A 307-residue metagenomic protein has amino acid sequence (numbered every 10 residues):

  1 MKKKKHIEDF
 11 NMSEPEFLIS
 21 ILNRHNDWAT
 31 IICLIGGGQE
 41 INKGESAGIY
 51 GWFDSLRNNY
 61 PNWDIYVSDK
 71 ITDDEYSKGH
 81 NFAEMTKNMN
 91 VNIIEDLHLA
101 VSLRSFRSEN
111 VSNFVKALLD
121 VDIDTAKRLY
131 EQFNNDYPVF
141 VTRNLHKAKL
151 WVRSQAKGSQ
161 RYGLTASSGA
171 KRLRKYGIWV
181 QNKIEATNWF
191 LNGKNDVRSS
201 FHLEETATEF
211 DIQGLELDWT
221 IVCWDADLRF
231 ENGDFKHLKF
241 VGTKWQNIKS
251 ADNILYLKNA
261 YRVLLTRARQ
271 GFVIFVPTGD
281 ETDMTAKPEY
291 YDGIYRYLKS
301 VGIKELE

Functional and structural regions predicted by a protein language model:
M1-E84: Signature of the SF2 helicase/ATPase Hel1-core->accessory helical subdomain module
K2-S13, I21, N195-A207, K239-Y256: Conserved RecA-like P-loop NTPase helicase motor core
N23-N26, V152-S159, T266: Flexible, charged surface loops at secondary-structure boundaries
W28, N62, S159-R161, R269-G271: A general structural motif
T30, E205-E307: C-terminal accessory regions
L34, L99, L264: A residue-level signal for conserved active-site and pocket-lining positions in enzyme catalytic cores
E40-A47, R57, W63-F230, D234: Conserved helicase/translocase motor-coupling segment
